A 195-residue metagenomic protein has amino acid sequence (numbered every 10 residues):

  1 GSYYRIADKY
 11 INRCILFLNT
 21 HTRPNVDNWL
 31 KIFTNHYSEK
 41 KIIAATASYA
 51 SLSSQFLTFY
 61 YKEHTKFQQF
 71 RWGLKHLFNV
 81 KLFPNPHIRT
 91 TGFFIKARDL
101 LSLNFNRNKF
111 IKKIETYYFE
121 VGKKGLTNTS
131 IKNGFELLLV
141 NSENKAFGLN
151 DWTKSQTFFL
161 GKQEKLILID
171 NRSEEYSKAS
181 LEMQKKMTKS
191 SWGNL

Functional and structural regions predicted by a protein language model:
G1-L195: ER/Golgi luminal nucleotide-sugar-dependent glycosyltransferases, focusing on the catalytic module
